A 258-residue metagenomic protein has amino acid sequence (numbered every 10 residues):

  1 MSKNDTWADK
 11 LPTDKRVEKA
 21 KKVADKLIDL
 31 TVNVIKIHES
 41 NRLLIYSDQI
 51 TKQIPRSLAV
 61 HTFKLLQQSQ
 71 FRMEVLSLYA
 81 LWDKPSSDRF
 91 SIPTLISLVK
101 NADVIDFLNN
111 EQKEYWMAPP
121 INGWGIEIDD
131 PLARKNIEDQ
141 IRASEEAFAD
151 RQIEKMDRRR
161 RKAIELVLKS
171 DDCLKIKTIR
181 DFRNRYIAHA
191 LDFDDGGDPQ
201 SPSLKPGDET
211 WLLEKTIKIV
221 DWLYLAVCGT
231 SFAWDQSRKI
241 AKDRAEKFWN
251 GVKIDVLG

Functional and structural regions predicted by a protein language model:
M1-L174, S201-G258: Amphipathic alpha-helical interface segments
K169-G196: Histidine-centered, metal-coordinating catalytic motifs and their short helical/loop contexts
